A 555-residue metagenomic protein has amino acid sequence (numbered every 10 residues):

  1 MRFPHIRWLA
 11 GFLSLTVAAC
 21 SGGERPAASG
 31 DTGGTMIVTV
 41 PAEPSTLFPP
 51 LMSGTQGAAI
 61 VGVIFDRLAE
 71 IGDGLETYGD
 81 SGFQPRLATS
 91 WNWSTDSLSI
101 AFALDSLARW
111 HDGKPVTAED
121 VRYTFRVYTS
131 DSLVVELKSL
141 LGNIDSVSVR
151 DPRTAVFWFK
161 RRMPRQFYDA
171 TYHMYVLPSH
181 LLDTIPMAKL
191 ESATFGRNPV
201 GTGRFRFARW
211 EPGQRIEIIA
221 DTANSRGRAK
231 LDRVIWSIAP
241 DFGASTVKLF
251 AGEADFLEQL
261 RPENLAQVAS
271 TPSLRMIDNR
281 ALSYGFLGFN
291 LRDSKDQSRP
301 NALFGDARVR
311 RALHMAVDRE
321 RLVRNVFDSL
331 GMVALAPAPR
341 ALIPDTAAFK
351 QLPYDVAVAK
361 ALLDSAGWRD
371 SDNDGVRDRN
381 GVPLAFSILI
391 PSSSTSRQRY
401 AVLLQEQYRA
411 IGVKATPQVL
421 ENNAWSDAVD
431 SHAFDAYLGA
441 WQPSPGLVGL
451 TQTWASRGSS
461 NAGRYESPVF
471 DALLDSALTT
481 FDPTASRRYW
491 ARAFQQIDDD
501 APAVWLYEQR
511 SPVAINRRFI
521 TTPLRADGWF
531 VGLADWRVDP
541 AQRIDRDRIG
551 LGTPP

Functional and structural regions predicted by a protein language model:
C20-E24: Bacterial signal peptide processing site
T39-T95, R126, N198-T202: N-terminal lobe/hinge region of extracytoplasmic solute-binding protein
G72-Y78, Y172-A229, R233, G243 (+2 more regions): Gly/Pro-rich hinge or "lid" segments in bacterial periplasmic/extracellular proteins
T89-V134, R150, V156-W158, W236 (+2 more regions): Aromatic- and charge-enriched surface segment that lines or borders ligand/interaction sites
A103, L137-T184: Surface-exposed binding/hinge segments that line and control ligand-binding clefts or catalytic entry sites
T117-T124, P152-W158, G203-R204, L231-R233 (+5 more regions): Alpha-helical secondary-structure segments
A193-G196, D221-Q267, A307, A401-E406 (+1 more regions): Ligand-site clamp/hinge motif
E211-Q214, A220, I277-G285, H314-Q351 (+3 more regions): Detector for C-terminal structural segments
